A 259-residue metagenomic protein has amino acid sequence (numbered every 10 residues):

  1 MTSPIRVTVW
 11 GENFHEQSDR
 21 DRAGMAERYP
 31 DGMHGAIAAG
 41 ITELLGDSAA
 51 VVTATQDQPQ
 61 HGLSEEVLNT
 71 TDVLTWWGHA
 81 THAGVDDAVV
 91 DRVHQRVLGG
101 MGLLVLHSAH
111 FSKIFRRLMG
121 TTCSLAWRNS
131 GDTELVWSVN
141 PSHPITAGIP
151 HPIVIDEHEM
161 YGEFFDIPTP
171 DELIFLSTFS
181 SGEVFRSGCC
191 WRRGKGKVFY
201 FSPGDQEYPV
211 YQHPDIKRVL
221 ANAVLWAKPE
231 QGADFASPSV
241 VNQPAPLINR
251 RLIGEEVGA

Functional and structural regions predicted by a protein language model:
T2-P4, R193-F199, P203-A259: Extracellular ligand-binding/catalytic regions of CAZymes and related secreted enzymes and adhesion modules
I5-R6, E12-H15: Boundary/activation segment at the start of structured domains
T8, D19-S112, G258-A259: Helical hinge/lid and interdomain linker segments adjacent to catalytic or ligand-binding clefts that mediate domain
E12, W77-A80, G204, K228: Cell-envelope and extracellular/periplasmic
H15-R20, P209-V210: Short, solvent-exposed loop/turn elements at domain surfaces
A49-A50, N69-T70, L125-S202, S237-S239 (+2 more regions): Catalytic beta-strand/loop cores that center a nucleophilic Ser/Cys/Thr and support acyl-enzyme chemistry
T81-I149: A glycine-rich, often tryptophan-bearing local segment used as a flexible ligand/cofactor-contacting loop or short
F111, S180-G182, D205-Y208: Short Gly/Pro-enriched loop/turn and capping motifs at secondary-structure junctions
